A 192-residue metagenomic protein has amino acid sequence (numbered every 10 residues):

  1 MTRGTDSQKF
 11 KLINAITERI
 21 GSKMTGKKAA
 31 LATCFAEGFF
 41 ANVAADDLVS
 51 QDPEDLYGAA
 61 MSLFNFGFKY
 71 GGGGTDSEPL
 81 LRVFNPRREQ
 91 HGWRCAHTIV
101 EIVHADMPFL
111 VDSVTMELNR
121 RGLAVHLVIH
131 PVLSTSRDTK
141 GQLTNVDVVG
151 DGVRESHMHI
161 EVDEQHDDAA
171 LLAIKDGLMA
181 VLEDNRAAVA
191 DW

Functional and structural regions predicted by a protein language model:
T2-W192: Non-catalytic interaction/regulatory segments
